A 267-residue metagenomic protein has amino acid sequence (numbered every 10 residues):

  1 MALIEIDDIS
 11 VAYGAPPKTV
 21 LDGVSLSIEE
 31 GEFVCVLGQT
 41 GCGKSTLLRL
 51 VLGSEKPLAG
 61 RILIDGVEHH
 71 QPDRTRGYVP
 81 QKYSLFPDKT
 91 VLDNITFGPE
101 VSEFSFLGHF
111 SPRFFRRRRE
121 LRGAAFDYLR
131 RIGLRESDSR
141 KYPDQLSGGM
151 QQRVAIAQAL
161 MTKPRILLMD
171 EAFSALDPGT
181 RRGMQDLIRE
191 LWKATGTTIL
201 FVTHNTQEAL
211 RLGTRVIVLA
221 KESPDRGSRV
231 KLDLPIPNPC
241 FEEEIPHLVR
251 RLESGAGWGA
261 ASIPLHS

Functional and structural regions predicted by a protein language model:
L37-Q39: The feature captures the beta-strand-to-loop junction immediately N-terminal to the Walker
L52: Helix-to-loop junction immediately C-terminal to a conserved catalytic motif
G60-P72: Conserved ABC transporter NBD signature motif
L92-V101, G108-P112: Short helical segment in ABC ATPase nucleotide-binding domains corresponding to the A-loop/adjacent helical element
G108-S137, E190: Conserved ABC ATPase "signature" region
Y142-L146, M150: Conserved ABC ATPase signature
K163: Conserved catalytic motifs of ABC-family nucleotide-binding domains
